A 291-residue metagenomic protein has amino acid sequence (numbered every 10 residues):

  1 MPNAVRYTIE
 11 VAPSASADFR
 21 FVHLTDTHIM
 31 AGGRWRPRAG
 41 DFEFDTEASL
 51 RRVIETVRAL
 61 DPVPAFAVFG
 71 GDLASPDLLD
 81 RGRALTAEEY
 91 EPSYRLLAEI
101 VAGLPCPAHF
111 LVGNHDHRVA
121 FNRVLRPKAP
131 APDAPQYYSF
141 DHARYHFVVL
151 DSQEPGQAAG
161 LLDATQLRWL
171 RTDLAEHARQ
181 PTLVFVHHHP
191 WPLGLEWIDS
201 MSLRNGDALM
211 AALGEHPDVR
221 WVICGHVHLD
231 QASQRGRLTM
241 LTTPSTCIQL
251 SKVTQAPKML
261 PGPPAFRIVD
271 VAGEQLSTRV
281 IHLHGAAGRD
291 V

Functional and structural regions predicted by a protein language model:
M1-Y90, L193: N-terminal active-site segment of His-dependent metallophosphoesterases
V5-P13, G40, R83-P181, L203-D218 (+4 more regions): Extended active-site neighborhood of metal-dependent phosphoesterases/phosphodiesterases
F19-F21, F66, Y145-F147, P181-L183 (+1 more regions): Structural motif
L24, F69-G71, L111, F185 (+1 more regions): Generic enzyme active-site microenvironment
H28-W35, S75-L78, F110-F121, P155-A158 (+3 more regions): Active-site environment of divalent metal-dependent phosphoester hydrolases
F66, H177-L193: Short acidic, glycine-rich surface-loop motifs adjacent to enzyme active sites
L195-S200, A208: A contiguous binding-surface segment within folded domains or other stable secondary-structure elements
T278-D290: Short, solvent-exposed aromatic-acidic interface loops
